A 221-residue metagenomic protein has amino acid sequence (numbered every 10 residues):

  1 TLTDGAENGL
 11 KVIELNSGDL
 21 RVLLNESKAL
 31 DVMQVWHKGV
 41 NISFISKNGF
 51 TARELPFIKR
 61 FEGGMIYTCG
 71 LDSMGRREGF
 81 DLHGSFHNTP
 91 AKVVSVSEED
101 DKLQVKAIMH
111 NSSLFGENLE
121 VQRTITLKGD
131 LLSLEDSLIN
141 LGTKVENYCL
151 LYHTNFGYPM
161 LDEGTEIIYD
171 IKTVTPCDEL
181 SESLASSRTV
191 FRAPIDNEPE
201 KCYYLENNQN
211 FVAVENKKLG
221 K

Functional and structural regions predicted by a protein language model:
T1-S133, K144-N147, F156-A193, L205-K221: Surface-exposed acidic/polar loop and edge beta-strand patches at domain peripheries
I125, L138-I139: Hydrophobic beta-strand positions in extracellular immunoglobulin-like domains
L150: Aromatic- and glycine-enriched beta-alpha-beta binding-site module
D196-P199: Inter-domain helical "communication" segments and dimerization helices that couple sensory or membrane-embedded modules
